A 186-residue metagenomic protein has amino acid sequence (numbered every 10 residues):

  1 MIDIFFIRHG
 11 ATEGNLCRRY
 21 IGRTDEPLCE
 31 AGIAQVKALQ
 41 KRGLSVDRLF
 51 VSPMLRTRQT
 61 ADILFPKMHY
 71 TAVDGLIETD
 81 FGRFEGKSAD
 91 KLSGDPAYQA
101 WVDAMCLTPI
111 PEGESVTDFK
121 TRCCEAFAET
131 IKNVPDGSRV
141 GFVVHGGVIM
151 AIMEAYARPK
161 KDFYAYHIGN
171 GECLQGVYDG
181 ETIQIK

Functional and structural regions predicted by a protein language model:
I2, I7-M68: Active-site-proximal alpha-helix that buttresses catalytic centers in soluble enzyme cores
I4, S138-G146: Generic beta-sheet signal
P27, M68-G75, K160-G169: Short hydrophobic/aromatic-enriched beta-strand-loop microsegments
G43-S45, T130-S138: Glycine-rich phosphate-binding loop signature in dinucleotide/nucleotide-binding domains
V51-S52, T121, V143-V144: Short beta-strand scaffold positions
L64-R122: Phosphate-handling substructures
G146-M150, E172: GST superfamily/GST-like fold recognition
P159-Q184: Domain-level recognition of soluble alpha/beta enzyme cores, biased toward histidine phosphatases/phosphomutases
